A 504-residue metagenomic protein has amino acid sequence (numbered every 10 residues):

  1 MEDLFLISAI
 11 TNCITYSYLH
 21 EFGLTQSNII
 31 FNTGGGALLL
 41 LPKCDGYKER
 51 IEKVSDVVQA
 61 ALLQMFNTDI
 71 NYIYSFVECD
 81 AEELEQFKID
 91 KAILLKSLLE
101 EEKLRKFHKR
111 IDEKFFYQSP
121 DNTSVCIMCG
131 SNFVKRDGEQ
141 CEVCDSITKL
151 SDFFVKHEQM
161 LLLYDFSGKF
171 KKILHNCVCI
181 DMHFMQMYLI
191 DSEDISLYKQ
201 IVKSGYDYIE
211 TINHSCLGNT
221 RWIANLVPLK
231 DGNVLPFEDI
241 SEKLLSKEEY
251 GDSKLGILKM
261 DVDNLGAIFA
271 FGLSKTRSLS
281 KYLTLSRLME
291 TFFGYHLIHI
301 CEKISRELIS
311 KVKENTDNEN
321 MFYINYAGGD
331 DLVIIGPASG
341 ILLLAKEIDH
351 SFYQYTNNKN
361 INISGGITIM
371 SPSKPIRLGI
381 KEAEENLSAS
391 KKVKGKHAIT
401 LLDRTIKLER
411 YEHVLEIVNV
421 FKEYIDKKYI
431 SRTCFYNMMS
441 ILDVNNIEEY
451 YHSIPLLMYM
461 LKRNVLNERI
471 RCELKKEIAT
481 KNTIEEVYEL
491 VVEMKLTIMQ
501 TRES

Functional and structural regions predicted by a protein language model:
M1-S504: Charged, helix-rich terminal subdomains or tails
